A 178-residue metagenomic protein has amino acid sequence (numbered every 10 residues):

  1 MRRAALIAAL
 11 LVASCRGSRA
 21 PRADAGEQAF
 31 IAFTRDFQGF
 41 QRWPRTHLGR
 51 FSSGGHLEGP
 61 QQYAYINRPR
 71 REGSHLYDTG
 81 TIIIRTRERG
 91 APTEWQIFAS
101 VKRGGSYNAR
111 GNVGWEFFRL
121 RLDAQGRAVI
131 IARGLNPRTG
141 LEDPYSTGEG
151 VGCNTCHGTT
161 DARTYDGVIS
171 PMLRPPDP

Functional and structural regions predicted by a protein language model:
R2-I7: Sec-dependent signal peptide recognition, specifically the positively charged N-region followed immediately by
A8-R16: Hydrophobic h-region of N-terminal signal peptides that target proteins for export in Gram-negative bacteria
R16-A23, E27-F30, T34-G39, S74 (+1 more regions): Sequence context surrounding c-type heme c attachment/ligation sites in exported
R22-L76: N-terminal secretory signal peptides
